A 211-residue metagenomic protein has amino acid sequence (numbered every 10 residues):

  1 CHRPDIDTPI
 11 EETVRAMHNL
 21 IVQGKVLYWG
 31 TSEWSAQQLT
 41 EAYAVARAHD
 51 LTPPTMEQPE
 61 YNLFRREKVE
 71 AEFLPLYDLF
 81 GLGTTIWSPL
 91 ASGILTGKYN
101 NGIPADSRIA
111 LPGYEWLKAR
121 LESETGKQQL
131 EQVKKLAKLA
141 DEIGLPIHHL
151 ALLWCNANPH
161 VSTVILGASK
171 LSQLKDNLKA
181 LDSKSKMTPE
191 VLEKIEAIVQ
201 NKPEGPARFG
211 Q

Functional and structural regions predicted by a protein language model:
H2: Histidine-centered active-site/metal-ligand motif
D5, I10-A197: Beta/alpha (TIM)-barrel catalytic core signal, keyed to glycine-rich beta->alpha loops juxtaposed to Asp/Glu that bind
I143, K202-P206: Short secondary-structure junctions and interdomain/linker hinges
V164, P206-R208: Short, hydrophobic secondary-structure boundary micro-motifs
